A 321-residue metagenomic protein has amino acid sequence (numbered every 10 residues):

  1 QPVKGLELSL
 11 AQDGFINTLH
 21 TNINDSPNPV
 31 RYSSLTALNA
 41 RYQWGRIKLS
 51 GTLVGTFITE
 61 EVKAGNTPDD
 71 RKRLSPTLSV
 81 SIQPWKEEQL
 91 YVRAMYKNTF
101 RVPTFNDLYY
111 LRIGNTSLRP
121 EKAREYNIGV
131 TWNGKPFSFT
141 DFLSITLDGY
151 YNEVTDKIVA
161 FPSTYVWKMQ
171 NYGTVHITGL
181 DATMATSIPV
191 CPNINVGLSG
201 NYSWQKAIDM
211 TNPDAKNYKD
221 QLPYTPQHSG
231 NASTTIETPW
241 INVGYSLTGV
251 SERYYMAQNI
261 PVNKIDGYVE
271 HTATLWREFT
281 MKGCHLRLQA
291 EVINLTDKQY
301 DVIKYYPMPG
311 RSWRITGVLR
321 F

Functional and structural regions predicted by a protein language model:
Q1-D69, R73, L143-G149, M184-T186 (+1 more regions): Face-selective signature of the C-terminal outer-membrane beta-barrel domain
P2-E7, G45-I47, P84-L90, K135-L143 (+3 more regions): Short loop/turn motifs that connect adjacent beta-strands in outer-membrane beta-barrel proteins
K4, R46, S144-E153, N171-Y255 (+1 more regions): Gram-negative outer-membrane beta-barrel transporters
G14-H20, W44-R46, G55-E61, I82 (+10 more regions): Transmembrane beta-strands of outer-membrane beta-barrel pores
D25-Y32, N66-R73, G114-K122, M169-H176 (+3 more regions): Replace "Gram-negative outer membrane beta-barrel proteins" with "bacterial and organellar outer membrane beta-barrel
S79, N127-T131, T183, P309-F321: Outer-membrane beta-barrel "beta-signal"
Q83-W85, V92-M95, E121-S187: Membrane-embedded beta-barrel scaffold of Gram-negative outer-membrane proteins
Y150, G249-M256, K264-D266, L275-F321: C-terminal beta-signal and adjacent terminal beta-strands/loops of Gram-negative outer-membrane beta-barrel proteins
